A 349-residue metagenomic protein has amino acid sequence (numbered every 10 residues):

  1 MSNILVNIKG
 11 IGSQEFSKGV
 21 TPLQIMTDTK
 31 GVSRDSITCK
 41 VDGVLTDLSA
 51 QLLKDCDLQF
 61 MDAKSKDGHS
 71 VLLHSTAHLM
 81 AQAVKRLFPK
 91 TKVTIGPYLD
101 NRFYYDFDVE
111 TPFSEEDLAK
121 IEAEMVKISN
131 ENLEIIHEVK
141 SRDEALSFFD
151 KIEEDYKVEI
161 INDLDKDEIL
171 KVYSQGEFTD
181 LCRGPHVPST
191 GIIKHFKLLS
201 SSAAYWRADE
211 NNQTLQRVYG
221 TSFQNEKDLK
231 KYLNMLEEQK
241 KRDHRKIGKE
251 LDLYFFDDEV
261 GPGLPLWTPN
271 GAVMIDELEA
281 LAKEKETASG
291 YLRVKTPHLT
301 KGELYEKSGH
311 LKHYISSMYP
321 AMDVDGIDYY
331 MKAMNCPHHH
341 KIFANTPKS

Functional and structural regions predicted by a protein language model:
M1-N101, K120-K127: Ubiquitin-like/PB1-type beta-grasp interaction modules and other compact soluble beta-rich domains
A50-V71, K92-G96, Y104-S349: Auxiliary tRNA-acceptor-end handling modules of aminoacyl-tRNA synthetases
